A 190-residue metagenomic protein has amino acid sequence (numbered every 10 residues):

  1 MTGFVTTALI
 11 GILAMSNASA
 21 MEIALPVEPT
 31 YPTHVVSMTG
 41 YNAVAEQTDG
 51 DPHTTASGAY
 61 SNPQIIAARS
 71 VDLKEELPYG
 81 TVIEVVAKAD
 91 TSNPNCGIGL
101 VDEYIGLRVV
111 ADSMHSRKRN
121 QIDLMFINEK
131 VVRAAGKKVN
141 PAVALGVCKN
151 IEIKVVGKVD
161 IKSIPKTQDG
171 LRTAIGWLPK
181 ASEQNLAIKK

Functional and structural regions predicted by a protein language model:
G3-A14: Bacterial N-terminal signal peptides
S19-K190: Solvent-exposed, well-ordered loop and adjacent helix/strand elements within mature globular domains that form
